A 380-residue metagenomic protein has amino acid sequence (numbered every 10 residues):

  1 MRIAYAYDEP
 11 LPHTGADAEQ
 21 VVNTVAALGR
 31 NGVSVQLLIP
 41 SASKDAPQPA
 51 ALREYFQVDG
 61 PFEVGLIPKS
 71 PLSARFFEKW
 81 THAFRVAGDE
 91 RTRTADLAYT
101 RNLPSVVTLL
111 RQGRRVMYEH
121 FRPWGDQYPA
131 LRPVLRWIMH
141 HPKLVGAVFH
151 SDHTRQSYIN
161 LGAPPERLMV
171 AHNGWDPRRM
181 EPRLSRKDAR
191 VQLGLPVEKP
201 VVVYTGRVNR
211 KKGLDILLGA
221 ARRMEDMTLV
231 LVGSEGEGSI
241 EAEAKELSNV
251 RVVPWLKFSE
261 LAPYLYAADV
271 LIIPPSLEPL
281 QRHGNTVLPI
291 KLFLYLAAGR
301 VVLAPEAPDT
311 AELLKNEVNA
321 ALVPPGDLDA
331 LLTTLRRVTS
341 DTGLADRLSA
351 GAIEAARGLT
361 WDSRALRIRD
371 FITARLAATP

Functional and structural regions predicted by a protein language model:
M1-E54, R93, G219-R222: N-terminal subdomain of nucleotide-sugar transferases
A4-A6, P196-K212, L218-R222, V230: Conserved donor-binding/catalytic core segment of Leloir-type glycosyltransferases
P49-E54, V134, E181-L195: A short helix/loop element that forms part of the nucleotide-sugar donor recognition site in Leloir-type
H153, G174: Carbohydrate-associated surface elements
V191, P200, R337, L344-G358: A short, well-ordered alpha-helix in the C-terminal region of glycosyltransferases
K212, K257-Y264, L271-L294, A304-E312: Nucleotide-sugar-dependent
S239-L265, V270: Nucleotide-activated donor-binding/catalytic signature segment of Leloir-type glycosyltransferases, i.e., the conserved
P289-L292, N316-E317, A321-L328, R337-T342: Conserved acidic donor-binding segment of nucleotide-sugar-dependent glycosyltransferases
